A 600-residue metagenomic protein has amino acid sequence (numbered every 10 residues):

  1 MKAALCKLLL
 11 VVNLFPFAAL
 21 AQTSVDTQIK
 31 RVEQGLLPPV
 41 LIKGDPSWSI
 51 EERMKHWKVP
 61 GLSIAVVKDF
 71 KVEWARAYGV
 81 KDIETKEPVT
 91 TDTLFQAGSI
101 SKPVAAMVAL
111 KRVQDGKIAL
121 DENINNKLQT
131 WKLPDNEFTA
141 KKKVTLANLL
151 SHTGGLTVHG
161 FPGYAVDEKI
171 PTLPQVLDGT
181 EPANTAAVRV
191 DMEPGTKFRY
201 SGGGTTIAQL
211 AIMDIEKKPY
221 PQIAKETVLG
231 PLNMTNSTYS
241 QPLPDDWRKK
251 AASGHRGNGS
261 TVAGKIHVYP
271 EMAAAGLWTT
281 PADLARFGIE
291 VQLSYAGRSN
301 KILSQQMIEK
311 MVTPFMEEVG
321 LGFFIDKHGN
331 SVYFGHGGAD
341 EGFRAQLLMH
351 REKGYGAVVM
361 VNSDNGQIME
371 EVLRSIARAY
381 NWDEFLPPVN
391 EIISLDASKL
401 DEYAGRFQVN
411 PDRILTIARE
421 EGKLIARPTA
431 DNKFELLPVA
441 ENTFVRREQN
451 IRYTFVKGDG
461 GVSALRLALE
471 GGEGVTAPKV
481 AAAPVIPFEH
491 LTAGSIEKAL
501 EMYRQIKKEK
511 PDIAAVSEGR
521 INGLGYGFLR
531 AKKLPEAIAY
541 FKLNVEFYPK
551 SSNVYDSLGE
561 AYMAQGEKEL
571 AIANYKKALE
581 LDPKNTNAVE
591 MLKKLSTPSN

Functional and structural regions predicted by a protein language model:
Q22-R76, F161, E168, M213-E226 (+2 more regions): Catalytic loop of the DD-peptidase/beta-lactamase superfamily, centered on the K-T-G motif and neighboring
I29, E33-L36, V80-G202, E216-K218 (+3 more regions): Active-site-proximal loop and beta-strand segments within enzyme catalytic domains
G44-I50, I64, F70, Q96-I124 (+3 more regions): Active-site SXXK
P103, E518, S552-N553, T586-N587: Helix-start (N-cap) detector for alpha-helical repeat units in TPR-like alpha-solenoids, especially tetratricopeptide
